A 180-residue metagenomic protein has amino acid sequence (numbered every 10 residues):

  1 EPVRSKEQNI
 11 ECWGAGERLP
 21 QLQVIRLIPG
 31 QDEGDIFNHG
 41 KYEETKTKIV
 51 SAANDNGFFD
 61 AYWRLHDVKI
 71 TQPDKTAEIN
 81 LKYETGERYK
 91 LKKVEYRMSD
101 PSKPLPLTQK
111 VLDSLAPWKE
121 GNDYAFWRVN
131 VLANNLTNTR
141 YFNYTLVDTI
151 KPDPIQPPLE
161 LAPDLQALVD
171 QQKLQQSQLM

Functional and structural regions predicted by a protein language model:
E1-M180: Periplasmic polypeptide-binding modules associated with outer-membrane biogenesis and secretion
